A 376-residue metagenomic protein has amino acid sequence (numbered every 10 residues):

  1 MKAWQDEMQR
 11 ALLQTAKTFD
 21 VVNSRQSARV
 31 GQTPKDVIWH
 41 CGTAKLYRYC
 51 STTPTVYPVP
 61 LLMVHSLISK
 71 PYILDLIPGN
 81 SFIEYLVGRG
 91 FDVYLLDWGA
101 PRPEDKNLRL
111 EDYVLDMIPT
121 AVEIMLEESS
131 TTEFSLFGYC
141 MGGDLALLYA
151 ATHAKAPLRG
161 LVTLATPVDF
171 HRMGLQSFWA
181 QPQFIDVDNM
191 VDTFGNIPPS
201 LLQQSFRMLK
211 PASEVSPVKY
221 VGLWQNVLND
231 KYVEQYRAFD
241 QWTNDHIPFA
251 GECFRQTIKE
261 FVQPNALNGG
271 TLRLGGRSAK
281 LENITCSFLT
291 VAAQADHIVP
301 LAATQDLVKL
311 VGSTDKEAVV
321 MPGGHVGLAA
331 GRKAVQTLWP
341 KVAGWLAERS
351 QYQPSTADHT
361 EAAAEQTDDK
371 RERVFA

Functional and structural regions predicted by a protein language model:
M1-W4, E127, T131, A146-E252: Alpha/beta-hydrolase-fold enzymes
T33, V37-R102: Short, surface-exposed "cap/lid" segments of acyl-processing enzymes
L108-E128: Alpha/beta-hydrolase active-site loop
F137-G142, A146: Gly/Ala-rich beta-loop-alpha elbow adjacent to hydrolase catalytic centers
I284, T290-A292, D296: Short beta-strand/loop motif that positions the catalytic acidic residue of the alpha/beta-hydrolase fold
C286, P300-K309: Short alpha-helix in the alpha/beta-hydrolase fold that links the catalytic acid
V311-V326: Catalytic histidine neighborhood in serine/cysteine hydrolases with alpha/beta-hydrolase-type architecture
G323-T337: Catalytic histidine-centered segment of alpha/beta-hydrolase-like enzymes
